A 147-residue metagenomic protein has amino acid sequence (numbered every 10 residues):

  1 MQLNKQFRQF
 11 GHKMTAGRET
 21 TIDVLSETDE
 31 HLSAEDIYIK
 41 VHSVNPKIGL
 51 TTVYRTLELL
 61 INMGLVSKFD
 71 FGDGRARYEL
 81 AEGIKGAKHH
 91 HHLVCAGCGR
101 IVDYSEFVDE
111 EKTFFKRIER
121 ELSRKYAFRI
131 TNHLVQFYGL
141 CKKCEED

Functional and structural regions predicted by a protein language model:
M1-G11: Short, Lys/Arg-enriched N-terminal segment that forms or immediately precedes the first helix of a structured domain
M14-R18: Short helix-coil-helix linker/hinge
E19-V24: Pre-recognition alpha-helix immediately N-terminal to the DNA-recognition helix within helix-turn-helix or winged-helix
E27-S33: Short capping segments at the starts of secondary-structure elements
D36-H42: A short acidic, leucine-rich amphipathic alpha-helix
V53-M63: Basic amphipathic alpha-helical segments that dock to polyanions
M63, S67-D147: Non-DNA-binding regulatory cores of transcription-related proteins, predominantly C-terminal effector-binding
